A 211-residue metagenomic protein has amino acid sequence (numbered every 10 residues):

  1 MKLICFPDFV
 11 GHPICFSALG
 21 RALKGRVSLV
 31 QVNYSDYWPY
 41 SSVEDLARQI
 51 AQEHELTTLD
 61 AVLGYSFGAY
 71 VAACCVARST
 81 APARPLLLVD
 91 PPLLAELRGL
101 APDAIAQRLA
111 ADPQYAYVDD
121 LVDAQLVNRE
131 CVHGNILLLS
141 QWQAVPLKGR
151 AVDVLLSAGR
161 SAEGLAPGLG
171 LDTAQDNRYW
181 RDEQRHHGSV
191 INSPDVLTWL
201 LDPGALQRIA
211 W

Functional and structural regions predicted by a protein language model:
K2, D60-V62, A77-T80: Catalytic cores of nucleotide-enabled group-transfer and carboxylate-activating enzymes in metabolic and assembly-line
K2-T58, L94-A101, Y179-S189: Active-site catalytic motif of lipid deacylating hydrolases and related acyltransferases
F6, P13-I14, A77-W211: Alpha/beta hydrolase fold serine-hydrolase catalytic domain that processes acyl esters and thioesters
G20, A72-V76: A conserved amphipathic alpha-helix that caps or lines the catalytic cleft of carbohydrate- and lipid-modifying enzymes
N33, S66, A158: Nucleotide-sugar donor-binding loop of glycosyltransferases
D60-L63, P85-L87: Residue in the alpha/beta-hydrolase core beta-strand immediately N-terminal to the catalytic nucleophile
L63-A72: Gly/Ala-rich beta-loop-alpha elbow adjacent to hydrolase catalytic centers
